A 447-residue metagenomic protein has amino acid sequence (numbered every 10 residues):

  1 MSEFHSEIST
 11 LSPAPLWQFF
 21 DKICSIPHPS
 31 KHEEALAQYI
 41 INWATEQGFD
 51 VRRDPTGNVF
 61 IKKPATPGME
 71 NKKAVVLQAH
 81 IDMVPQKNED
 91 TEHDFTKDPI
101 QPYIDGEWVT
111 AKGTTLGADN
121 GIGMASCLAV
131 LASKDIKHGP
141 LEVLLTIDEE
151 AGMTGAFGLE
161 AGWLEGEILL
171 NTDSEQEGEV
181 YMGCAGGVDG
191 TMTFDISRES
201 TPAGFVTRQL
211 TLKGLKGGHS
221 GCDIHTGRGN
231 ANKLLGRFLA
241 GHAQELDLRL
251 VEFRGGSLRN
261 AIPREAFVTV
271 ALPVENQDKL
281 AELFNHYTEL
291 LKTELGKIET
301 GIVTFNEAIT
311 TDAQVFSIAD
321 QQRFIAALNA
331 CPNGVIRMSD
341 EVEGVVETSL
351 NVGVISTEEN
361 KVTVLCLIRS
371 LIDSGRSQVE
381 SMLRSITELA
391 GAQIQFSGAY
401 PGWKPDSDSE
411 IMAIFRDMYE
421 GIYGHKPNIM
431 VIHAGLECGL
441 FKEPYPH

Functional and structural regions predicted by a protein language model:
S2-E107: Acidic/His- and Gly-rich active-site-bordering loop/insert found across diverse amide/peptide-bond hydrolases
K63, L212-G214, V270-V274, I368-S370: Short beta-strand-to-loop capping motifs
M69-A151, A156-E167, V188-D189, G204-T207 (+3 more regions): Active-site metal-coordination/substrate-binding segment of hydrolases, especially metallo-dependent peptidases
E70-N71, V274-L283, D373-Q378: Short, conserved charged micro-motifs
G139-A231, L239, A243: Fold-level recognition of mixed alpha/beta catalytic cores in primary-metabolism enzymes, strongest
G183, S200-F205, I224-R254, V274-S349: Acidic-enriched catalytic cores of C-N bond-cleaving enzymes acting on peptides and small amides
A308-N351, D373-Q378, Q393-H447: An extended, acidic, His-containing surface patch that forms the Zn2+-binding/catalytic region of metallohydrolases
T357-S381: C-terminal catalytic subdomain
